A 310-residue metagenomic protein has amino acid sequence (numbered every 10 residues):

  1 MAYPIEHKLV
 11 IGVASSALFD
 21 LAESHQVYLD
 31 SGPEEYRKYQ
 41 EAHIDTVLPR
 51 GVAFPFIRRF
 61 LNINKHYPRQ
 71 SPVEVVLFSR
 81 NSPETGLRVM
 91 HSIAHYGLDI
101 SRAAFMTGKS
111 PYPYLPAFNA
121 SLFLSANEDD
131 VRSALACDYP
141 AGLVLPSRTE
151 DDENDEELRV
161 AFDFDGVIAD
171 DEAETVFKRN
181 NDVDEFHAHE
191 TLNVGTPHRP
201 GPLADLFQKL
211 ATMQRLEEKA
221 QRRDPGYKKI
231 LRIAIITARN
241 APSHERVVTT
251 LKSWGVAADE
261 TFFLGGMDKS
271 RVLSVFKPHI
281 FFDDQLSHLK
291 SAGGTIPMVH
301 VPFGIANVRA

Functional and structural regions predicted by a protein language model:
A2-K109, N154, F164-F263: Alpha-helical substrate-recognition element adjacent to the catalytic core
P83-E84, K109-S110, D129, A241-P242 (+3 more regions): Short alpha-helical
H91-L98, L115-A117, L135-P140, K252-G255 (+2 more regions): Short, surface-exposed basic-aromatic patches at helix termini and helix-loop junctions that form
I93-P116, S121-E128, G142, G255 (+3 more regions): Active-site phosphate-binding/coordination module
G108-Y114, T149-D151, M267-V272, I305-R309: A short acidic, often aromatic-flanked loop/helix-cap motif at beta-alpha or helix-coil junctions that lines enzyme
A120-D152, K228, P278-A310: Acidic, Mg2+-coordinating phosphoryl-transfer loop and its flanking beta/alpha structural elements, shared across
D163-D165, D283-D284: Acidic active-site catalytic centers that drive phospho-/nucleotidyl reactions and related ester hydrolyses
